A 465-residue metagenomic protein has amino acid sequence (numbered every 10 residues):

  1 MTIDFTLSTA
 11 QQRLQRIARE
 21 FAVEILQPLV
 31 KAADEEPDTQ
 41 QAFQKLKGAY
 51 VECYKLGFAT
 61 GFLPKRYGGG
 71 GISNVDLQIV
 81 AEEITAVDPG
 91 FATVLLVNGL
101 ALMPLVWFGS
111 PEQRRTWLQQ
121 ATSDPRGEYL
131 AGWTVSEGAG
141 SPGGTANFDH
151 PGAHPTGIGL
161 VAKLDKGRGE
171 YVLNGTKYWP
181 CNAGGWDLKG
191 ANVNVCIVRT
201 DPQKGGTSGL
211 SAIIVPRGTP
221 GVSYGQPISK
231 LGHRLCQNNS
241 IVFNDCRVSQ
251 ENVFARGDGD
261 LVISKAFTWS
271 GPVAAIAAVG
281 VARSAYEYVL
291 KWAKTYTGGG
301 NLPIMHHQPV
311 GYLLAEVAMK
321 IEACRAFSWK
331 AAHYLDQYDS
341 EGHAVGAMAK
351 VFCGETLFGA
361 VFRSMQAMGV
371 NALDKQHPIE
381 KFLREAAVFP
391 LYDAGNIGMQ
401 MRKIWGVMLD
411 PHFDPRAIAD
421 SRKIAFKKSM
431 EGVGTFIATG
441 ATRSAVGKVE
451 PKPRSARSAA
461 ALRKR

Functional and structural regions predicted by a protein language model:
I3-R16, S223-E322, T442-R443, A456-A459 (+1 more regions): Glycine-rich beta->alpha junctions and the first turn(s) of the following alpha-helix
L26-T93, V135-G138, T176-Y178, N182-G184 (+2 more regions): Active-site beta-strand/loop segments that form the cofactor-binding cradle of oxidoreductase flavoproteins
Q27-Q40, K294, G298-L302, A318-F352 (+1 more regions): C-terminal helix-coil-helix/basic helical segment that borders enzyme active sites and/or dimer interfaces and provides
V51-E128, D187-V193, L335-Y338, R384: Internal helix-loop-helix
V80, M368-R465: Glycine-rich phosphate/cofactor-binding loops in nucleotide/flavin-utilizing enzymes
A86, Y178-G185, W269-A274, A387-N396: Glycine-rich phosphate/pyrophosphate-binding beta-alpha loops
Y129-L164: A gly/ser-rich beta-alpha-beta helix-loop segment of oxidoreductase catalytic cores
G169-E170, N174-V222: A short core secondary-structure module
